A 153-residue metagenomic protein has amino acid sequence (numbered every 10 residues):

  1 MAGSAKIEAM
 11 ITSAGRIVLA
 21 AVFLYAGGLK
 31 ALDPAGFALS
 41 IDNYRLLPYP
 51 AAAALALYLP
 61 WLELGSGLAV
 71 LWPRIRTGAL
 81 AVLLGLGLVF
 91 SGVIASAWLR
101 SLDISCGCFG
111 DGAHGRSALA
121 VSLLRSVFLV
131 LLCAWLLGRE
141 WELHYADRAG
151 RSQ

Functional and structural regions predicted by a protein language model:
M1-Q153: Membrane-interfacial helix-loop segments of redox and metal-homeostasis proteins, especially TM-loop-TM junctions
